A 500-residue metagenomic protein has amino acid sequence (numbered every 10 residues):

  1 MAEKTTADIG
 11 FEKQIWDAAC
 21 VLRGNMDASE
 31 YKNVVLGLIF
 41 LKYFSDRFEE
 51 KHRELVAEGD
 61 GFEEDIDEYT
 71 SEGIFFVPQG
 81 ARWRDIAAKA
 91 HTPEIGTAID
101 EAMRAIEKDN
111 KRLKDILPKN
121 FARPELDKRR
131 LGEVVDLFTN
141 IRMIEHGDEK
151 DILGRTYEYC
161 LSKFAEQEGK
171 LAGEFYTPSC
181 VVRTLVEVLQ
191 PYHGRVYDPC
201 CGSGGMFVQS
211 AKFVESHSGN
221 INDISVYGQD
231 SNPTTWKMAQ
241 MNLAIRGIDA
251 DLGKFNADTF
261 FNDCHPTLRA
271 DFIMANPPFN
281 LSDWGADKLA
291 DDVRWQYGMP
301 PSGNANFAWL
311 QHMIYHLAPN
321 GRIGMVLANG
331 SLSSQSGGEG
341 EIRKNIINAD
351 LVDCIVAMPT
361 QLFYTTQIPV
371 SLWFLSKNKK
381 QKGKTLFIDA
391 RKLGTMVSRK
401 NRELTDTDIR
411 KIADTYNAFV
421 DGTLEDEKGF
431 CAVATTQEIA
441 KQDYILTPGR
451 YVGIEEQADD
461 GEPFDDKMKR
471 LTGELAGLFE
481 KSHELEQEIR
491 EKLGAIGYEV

Functional and structural regions predicted by a protein language model:
M1-Y192, D251-C264, A357-T360, K382-R391 (+2 more regions): Non-catalytic, mostly N-terminal accessory regions of nucleic-acid modification and defense proteins
Q14, V21, E30-F40, W236 (+1 more regions): Conserved Class I SAM-dependent methyltransferase catalytic core
N25, W284-N304, G330-E339, P359-T365 (+2 more regions): Short, contiguous acidic/charged loop-to-helix segments that flank catalytic cores in large enzymes
P124, H146, C200, G228-N232 (+9 more regions): Hydrophobic alpha-helical scaffolding
L171-A275, N280-Q296, A308, A328-G330 (+2 more regions): Conserved S-adenosyl-L-methionine
E215, A244, I248, P278 (+12 more regions): Hydrophobic alpha-helix feature that most strongly marks membrane-spanning transmembrane helices and their immediate
R269-A270, R294, N304-N306, N320-R322 (+9 more regions): Active-site lining segments that contact anionic ligands and/or coordinate catalytic metals
L351-V352, L362-D414: C-terminal, active-site-flanking charged/polar segments
